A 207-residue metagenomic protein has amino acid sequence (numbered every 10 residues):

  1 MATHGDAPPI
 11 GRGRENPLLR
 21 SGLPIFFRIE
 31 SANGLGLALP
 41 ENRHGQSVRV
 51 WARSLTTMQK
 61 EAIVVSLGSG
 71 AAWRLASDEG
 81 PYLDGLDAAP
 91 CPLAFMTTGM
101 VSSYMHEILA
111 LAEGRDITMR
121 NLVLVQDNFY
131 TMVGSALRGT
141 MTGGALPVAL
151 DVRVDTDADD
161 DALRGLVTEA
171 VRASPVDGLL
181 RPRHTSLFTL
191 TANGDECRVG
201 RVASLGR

Functional and structural regions predicted by a protein language model:
M1-T97, A110-R207: Extended beta-strand/beta-hairpin segments
S103-Y104: Alpha-helical metal-binding/catalytic segments enriched in His/Glu/Asp
E107: Conserved phosphate/anionic-ligand binding catalytic regions in large, soluble enzymes, centered on
